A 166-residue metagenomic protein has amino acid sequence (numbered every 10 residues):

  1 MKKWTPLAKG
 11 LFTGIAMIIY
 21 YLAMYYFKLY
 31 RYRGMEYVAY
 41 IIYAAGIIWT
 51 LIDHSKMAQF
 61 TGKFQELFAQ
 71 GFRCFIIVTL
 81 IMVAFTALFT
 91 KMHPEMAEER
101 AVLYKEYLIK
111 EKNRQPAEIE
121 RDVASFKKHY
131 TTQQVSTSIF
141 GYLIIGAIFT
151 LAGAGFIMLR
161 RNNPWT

Functional and structural regions predicted by a protein language model:
M1-D53: Transmembrane alpha-helical insertion/packing segments
M1-W4, M158-T166: Short, charged juxtamembrane terminal tails flanking transmembrane helices
A16-M24, G46, V78-T86, I145 (+2 more regions): Alpha-helical transmembrane segments of multipass membrane proteins
D53-L67: Membrane-helix interface/capping segments
Q65-A84: Alpha-helical transmembrane-segment detector that highlights a single hydrophobic TM helix and its immediate
A84-K112: Functional transmembrane-helix hotspots
L108-T131: Short membrane-interface loop/juxtamembrane segments of multi-pass integral membrane proteins
A124-A147: Individual transmembrane alpha-helix segments
